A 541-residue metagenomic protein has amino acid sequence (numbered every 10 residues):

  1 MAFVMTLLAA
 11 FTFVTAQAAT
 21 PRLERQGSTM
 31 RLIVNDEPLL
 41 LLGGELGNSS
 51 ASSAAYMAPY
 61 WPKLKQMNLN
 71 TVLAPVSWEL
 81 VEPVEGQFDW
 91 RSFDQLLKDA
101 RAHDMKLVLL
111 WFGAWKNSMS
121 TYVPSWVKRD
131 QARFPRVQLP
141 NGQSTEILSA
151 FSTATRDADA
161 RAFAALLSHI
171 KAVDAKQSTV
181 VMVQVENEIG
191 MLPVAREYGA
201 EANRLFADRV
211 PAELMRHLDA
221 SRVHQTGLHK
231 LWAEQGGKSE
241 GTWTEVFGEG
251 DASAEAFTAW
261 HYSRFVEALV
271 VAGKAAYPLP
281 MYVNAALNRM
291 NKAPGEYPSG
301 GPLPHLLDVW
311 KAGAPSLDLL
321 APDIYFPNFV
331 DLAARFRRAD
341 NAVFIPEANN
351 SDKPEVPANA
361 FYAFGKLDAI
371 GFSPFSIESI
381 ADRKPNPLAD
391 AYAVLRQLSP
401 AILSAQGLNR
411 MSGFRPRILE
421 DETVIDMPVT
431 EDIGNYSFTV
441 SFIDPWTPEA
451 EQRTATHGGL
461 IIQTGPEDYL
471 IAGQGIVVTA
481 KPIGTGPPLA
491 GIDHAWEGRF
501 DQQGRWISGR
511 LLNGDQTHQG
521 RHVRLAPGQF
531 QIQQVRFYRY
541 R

Functional and structural regions predicted by a protein language model:
Q17-N70: N-terminal carbohydrate-binding accessory modules
L41-S52, P75-F93, P140-R161, V173 (+4 more regions): The substrate-binding groove and active-site-proximal loops of carbohydrate-active enzymes, especially glycoside
S50-Q66, G295-G313, F329-L332, V356-A360: Short, acidic/polar
Y56-Q131, Y262-A276: Aromatic-lined substrate-binding rim segments of carbohydrate-active enzymes
M105, A268-L279, H305-G407: Catalytic-core region of carbohydrate-active enzymes that cleave or remodel glycosidic bonds
A132-L307: Polysaccharide-binding and catalytic clefts of secreted carbohydrate-active enzymes
F361-G484: Aromatic- and carboxylate-lined catalytic core of secreted/periplasmic carbohydrate-active enzymes
P445-A455, E467-R541: C-terminal beta-sandwich/jelly-roll accessory domains of carbohydrate-active enzymes
